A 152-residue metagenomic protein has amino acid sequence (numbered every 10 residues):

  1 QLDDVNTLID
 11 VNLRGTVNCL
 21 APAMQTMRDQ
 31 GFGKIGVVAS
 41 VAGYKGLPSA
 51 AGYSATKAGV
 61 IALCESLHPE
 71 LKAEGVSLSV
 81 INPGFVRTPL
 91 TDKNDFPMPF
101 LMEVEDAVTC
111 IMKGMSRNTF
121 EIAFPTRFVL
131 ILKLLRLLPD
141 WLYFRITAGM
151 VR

Functional and structural regions predicted by a protein language model:
Q1-I9: Substrate-binding pocket helix/loop in short-chain dehydrogenase/reductase
L20, T56: Active-site helix of classical SDR
P22-G31: A short helix-coil junction within the Rossmann-fold of NAD(P)-dependent oxidoreductases
Q25, P69-A73: Alpha-helical segment proximal to the catalytic Tyr-Lys
S40: Residue(s) in the substrate-gating loop at a strand-loop-helix junction that position the organic substrate next
K45-A51: Active-site loop immediately N-terminal to the catalytic Tyr-X3-Lys motif of short-chain dehydrogenase/reductase
V80, F96-L130: C-terminal helical subdomain
